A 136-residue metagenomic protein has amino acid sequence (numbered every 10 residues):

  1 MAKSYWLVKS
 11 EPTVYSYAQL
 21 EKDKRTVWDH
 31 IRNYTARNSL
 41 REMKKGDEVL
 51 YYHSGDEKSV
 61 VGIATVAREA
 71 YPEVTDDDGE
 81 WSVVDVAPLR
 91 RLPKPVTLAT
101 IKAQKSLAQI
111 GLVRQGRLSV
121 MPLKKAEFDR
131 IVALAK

Functional and structural regions predicted by a protein language model:
M1-K45, A135-K136: Compositionally biased, charged N-terminal/linker segments
M1-T13, Y17, E73-K136: Contiguous surface segments at macromolecular interaction interfaces
S4, K24, K45-D47, V60-G62 (+1 more regions): A generic structural signal for short beta-strands and their flanking turns/coil linkers
V8, W28, A64-V66, V86: Generic structural hydrophobic/aromatic packing signal, biased to beta-strands
H30-T35, R68-P72, K105-S106: Short acidic (Asp/Glu) patches
L50-Y51, T65: Hydrophobic beta-strand signal
Y52-K58: Short, charged beta-turn/beta-strand-edge "cap" motif at the junction between a beta-strand and an adjacent loop
S59-E69: Short beta-strand-centered aromatic/proline hotspots
